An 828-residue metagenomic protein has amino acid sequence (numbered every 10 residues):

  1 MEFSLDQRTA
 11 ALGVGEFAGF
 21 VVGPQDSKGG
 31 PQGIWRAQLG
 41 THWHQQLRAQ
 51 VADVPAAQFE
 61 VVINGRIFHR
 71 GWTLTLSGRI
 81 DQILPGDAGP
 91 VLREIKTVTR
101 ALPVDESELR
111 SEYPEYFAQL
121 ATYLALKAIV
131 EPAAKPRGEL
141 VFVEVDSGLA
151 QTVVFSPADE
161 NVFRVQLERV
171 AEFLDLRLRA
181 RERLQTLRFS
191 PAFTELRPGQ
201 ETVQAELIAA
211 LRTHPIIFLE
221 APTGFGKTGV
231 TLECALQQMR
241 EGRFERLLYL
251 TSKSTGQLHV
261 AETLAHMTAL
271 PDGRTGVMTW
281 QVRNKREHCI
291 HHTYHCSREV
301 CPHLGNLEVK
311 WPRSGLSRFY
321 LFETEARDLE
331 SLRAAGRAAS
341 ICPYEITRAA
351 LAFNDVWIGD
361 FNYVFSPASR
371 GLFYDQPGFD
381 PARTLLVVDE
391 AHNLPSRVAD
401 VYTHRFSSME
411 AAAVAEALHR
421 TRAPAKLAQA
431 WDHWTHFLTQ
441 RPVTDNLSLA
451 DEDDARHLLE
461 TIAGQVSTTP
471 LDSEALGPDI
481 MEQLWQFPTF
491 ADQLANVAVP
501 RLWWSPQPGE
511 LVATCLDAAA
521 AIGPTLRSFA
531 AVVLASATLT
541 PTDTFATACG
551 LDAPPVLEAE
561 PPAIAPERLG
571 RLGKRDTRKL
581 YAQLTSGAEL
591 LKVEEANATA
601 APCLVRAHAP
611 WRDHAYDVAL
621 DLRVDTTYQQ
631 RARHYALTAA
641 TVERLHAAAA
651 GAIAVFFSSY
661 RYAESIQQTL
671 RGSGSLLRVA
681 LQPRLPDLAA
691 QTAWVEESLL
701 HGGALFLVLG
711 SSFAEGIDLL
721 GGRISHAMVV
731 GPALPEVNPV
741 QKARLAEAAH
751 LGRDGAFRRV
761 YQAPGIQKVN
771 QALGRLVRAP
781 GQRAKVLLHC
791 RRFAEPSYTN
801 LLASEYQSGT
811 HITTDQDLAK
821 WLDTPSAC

Functional and structural regions predicted by a protein language model:
M1-P85: Metal-dependent nuclease catalytic cores that hydrolyze phosphodiester bonds in DNA/RNA, characterized by
G65-F163: Mg2+/Mn2+-dependent nuclease catalytic core
A180-E220: Conserved pre-motif I regulatory segment
S190, R243-W357, Y363-F365, N446 (+2 more regions): A substrate-engagement module of RecA-like helicase motors
R212-C234: Walker A/P-loop
L258, E262, R337-V356, D360-A463 (+2 more regions): Signature of the SF2 helicase/ATPase Hel1-core->accessory helical subdomain module
L332-D355, A368-Q376, G464-I564, G573-K574 (+4 more regions): A contiguous, basic/glycine-rich beta-loop/short-helix subdomain that forms a polymer-engagement track
L622-R633, P683-F793: Conserved RecA-like P-loop NTPase helicase motor core
